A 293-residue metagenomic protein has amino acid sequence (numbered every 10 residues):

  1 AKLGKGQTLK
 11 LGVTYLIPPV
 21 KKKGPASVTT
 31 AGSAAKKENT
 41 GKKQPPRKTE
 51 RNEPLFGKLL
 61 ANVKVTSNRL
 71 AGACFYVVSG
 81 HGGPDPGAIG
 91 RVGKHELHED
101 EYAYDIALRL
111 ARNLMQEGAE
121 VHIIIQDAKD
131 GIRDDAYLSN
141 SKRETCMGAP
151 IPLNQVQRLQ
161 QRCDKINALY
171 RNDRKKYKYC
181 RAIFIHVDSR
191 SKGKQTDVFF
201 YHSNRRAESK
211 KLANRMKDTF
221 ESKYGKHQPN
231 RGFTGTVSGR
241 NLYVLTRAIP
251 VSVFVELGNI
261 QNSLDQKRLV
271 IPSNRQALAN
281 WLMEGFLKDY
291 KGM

Functional and structural regions predicted by a protein language model:
A1-A34: Extracellular LysM carbohydrate-binding repeats and other cell-envelope/extracellular binding modules
K10, D100-L108, R112-Q116, D164 (+6 more regions): Solvent-exposed, polar/charged alpha-helical surfaces in well-ordered, non-transmembrane soluble domains, broadly
K23-V63, T234-G235: Short coil-to-helix leader/linker segments, especially the first N-terminal amphipathic alpha-helix with its helix
E50-K165, D188-S191: Active-site histidine-acidic residue metal-binding/catalytic motifs, centered on HxH/HExxH-like signatures
C74-V78, E120-I125, C180-I185, F199-Y201 (+1 more regions): Structural recognition of the beta-strand scaffold that forms the well-ordered cores of secreted hydrolase catalytic
P86-L97, D188-R215, F220: A short, glycine/acidic-enriched catalytic loop
R162-Y177: Short, well-structured alpha-helical segments in soluble
D173, D188-S191, F200-S203, H227-M293: Active-site-adjacent mobile loop/cap segments within catalytic or ligand-binding domains
